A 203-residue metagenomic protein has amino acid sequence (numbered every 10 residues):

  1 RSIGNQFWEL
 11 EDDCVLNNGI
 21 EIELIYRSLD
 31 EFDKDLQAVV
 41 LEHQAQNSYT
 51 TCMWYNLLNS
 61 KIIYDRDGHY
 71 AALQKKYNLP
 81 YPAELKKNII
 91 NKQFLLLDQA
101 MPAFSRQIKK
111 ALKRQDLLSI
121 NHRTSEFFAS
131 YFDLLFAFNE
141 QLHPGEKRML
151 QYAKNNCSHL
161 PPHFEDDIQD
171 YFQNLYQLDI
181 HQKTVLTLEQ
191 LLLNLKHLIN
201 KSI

Functional and structural regions predicted by a protein language model:
G4-L112: Conserved NTP/Mg2+-binding pocket subregion across the NTase superfamily
G68-I203: Conserved nucleotidyltransferase catalytic core and NTase-mimicking acidic/glycine-rich helix/loop elements in nucleic
